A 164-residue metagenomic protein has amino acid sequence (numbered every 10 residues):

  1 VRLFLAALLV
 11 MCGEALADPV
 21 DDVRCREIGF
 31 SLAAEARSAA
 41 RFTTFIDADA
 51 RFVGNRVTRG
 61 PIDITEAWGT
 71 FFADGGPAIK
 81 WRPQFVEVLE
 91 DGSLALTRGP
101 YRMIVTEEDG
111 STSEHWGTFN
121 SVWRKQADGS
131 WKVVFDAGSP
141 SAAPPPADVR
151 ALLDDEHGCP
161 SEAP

Functional and structural regions predicted by a protein language model:
V1-A7: Sec-dependent signal peptide recognition, specifically the positively charged N-region followed immediately by
L8, G13-A48, P144-P164: Short, low-complexity N-terminal intrinsically disordered segments enriched in polar/charged residues
V20-D21, S38-S93, R98-P100, S113-H115: A solvent-exposed, acidic/Ser-Thr-rich amphipathic alpha-helical stretch
A34, I46, Y101-M103, A137-P140: Short beta-strand segments enriched in hydrophobic/aromatic residues within well-folded beta-rich domains
Q84-E90, G138-S141, R150-E156: Glycine-rich beta-strand-turn "strand-cap" elements at beta-sheet edges
M103-E107, W123: Beta-strand elements of well-folded, non-transmembrane domains
W116-D148: Short beta-strand edge/turn micro-motifs at domain boundaries
